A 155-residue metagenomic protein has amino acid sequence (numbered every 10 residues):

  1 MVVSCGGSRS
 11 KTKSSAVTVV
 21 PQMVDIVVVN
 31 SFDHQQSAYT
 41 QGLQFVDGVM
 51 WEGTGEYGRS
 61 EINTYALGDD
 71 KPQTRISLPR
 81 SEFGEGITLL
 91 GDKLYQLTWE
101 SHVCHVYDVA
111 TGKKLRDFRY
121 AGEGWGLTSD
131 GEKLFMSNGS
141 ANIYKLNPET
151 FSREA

Functional and structural regions predicted by a protein language model:
V2-S4: C-terminal motif of bacterial Sec signal peptides marking the signal peptidase cleavage site
G6-V19: Bacterial Sec signal peptide processing site at the extreme N-terminus
A16-A38, L67-Q73: A short helix->beta-strand "capping" segment at the edge of beta-propeller domains
V29-E61, R75-T88: Beta-strand-rich domains and repeat architectures in extracellular enzymes and scaffolds, especially beta-propellers
D47-G48, G91-D92, G131-E132: Short coil/turn segments that connect the beta-strands within blades of beta-propeller domains
E52-E56, L94-S101, M136-S140: Conserved beta-strand positions in repeat-built beta-propeller and related beta-rich domains
R59-I62, V103-C104, N142-Y144: Structural signal for beta-propeller blades
Y65-D70, D108-G112, N147-F151: Short loop/turn segments that connect beta-strands within beta-propeller blades
